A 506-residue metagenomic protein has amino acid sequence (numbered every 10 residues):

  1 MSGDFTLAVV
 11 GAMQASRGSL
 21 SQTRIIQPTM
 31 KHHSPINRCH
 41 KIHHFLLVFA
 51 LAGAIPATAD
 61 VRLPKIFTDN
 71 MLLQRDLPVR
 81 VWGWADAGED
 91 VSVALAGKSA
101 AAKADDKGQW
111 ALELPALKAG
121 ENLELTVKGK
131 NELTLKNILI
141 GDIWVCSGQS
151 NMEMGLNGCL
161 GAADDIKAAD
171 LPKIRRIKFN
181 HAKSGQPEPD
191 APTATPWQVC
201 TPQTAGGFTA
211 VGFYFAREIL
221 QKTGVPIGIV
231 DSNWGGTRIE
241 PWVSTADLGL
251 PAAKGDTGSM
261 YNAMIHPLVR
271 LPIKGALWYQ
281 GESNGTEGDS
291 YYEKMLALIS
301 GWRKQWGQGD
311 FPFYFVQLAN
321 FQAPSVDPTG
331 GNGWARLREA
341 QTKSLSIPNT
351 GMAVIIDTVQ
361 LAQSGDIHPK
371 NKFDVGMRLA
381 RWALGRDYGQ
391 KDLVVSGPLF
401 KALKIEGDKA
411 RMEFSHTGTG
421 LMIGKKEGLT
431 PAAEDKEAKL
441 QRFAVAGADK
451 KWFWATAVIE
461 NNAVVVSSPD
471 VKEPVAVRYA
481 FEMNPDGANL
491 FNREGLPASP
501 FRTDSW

Functional and structural regions predicted by a protein language model:
M1-H40: N-terminal secretory signal peptides that target proteins for export/translocation
V9, R17, Q22-T23, M30 (+5 more regions): Residue-level detector of alpha-helical hydrophobic segments embedded in or interacting with membranes
H32, I42-H44, M152, G281: Hydrophobic alpha-helical segments, especially transmembrane helices and their immediate juxtamembrane helical caps
H43-A54: Bacterial N-terminal signal peptides
A59-W506: Cell-envelope and extracellular/periplasmic
